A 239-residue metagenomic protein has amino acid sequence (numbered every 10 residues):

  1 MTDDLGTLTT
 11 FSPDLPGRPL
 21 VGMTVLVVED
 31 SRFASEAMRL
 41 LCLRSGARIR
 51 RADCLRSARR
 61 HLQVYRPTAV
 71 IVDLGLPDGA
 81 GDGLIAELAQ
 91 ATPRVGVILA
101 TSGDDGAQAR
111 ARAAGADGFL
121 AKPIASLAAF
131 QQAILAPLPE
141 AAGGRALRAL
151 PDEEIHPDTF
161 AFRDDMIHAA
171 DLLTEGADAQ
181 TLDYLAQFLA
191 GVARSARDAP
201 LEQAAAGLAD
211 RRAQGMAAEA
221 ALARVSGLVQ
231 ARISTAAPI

Functional and structural regions predicted by a protein language model:
M1-L26, A149-E154, S226, Q230-I239: Non-catalytic signal-transmission and effector/linker regions of two-component phosphorelay proteins
V21-F33, M38-C42, V70: Conserved acidic segment of CheY-like receiver
R51-A69: Acidic, metal-coordinating helix/loop segments flanking the phosphotransfer/catalytic sites of two-component signaling
C54, G79-G83: Acidic catalytic/metal-coordinating carboxylates
V72-L74: Active-site residues of response regulator receiver
D82-R94: Short amphipathic alpha-helix used as the core "switch/output" element in two-component signaling
G83, G103-A121, A128-Q132, A136: Alpha4 helix (beta4-alpha4-beta5 surface) of REC/receiver domains from two-component response regulators
L147-I239: C-terminal output/effector regions of signal-responsive regulators
